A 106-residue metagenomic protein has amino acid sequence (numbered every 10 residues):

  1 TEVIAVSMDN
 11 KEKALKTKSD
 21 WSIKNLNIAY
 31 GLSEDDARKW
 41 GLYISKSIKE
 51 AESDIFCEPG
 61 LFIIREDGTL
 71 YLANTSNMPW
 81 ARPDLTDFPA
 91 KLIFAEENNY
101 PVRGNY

Functional and structural regions predicted by a protein language model:
T1-Y106: Chalcogenol-based redox active-site neighborhoods
